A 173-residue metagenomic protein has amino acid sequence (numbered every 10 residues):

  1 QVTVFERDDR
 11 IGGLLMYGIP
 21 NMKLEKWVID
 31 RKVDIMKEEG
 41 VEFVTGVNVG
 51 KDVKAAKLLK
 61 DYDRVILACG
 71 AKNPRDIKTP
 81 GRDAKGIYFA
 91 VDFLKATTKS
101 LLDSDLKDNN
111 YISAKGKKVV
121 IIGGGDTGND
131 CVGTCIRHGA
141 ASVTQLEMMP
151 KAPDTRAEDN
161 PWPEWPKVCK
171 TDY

Functional and structural regions predicted by a protein language model:
Q1-Y173: Residues forming the flavin
